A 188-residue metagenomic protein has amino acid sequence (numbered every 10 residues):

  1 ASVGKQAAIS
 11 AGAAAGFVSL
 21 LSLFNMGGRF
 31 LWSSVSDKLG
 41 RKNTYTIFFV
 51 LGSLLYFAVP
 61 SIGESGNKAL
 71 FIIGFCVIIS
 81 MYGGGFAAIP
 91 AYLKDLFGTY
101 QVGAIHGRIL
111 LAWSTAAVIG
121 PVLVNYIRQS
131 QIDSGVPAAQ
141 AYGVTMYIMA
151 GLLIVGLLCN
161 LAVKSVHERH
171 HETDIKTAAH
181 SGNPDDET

Functional and structural regions predicted by a protein language model:
A1-W32, F86, P90, A117-N125: Extracytoplasmic gate region of multi-pass secondary transporters
R29-R41, R128: Helix-to-loop junctions at the C-terminal end of transmembrane segments in multipass secondary transporters
L51-E64: C-terminal ends and interior cores of transmembrane alpha-helices in multi-pass membrane transporters/permeases
A69-G84: Hydrophobic core of transmembrane alpha-helices in multi-pass small-molecule transporters, especially MFS/SLC-type
G83-F97: Intracellular juxtamembrane helix-capping segments at the cytosolic ends of symmetry-related transmembrane helices
L96-D133: A late C-terminal transmembrane helix in Major Facilitator Superfamily
Y126-G151, D174: A membrane-interface helix-boundary motif in multi-pass transporters
Y147-A178: Multi-pass alpha-helical transporter architecture, strongest for 12-TM Major Facilitator/SLC carriers used
